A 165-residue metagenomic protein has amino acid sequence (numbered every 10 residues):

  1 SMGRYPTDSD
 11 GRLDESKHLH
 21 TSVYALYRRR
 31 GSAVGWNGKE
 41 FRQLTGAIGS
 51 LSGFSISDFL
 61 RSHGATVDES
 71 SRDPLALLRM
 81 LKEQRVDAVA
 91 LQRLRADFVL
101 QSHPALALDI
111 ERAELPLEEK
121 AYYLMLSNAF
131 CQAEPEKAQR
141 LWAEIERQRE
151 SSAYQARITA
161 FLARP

Functional and structural regions predicted by a protein language model:
S1-D10, A88-E118: A ligand-binding cleft/hinge motif common to bilobed small-molecule-binding domains
S1-Q43, E114-L117: Acidic, polar ligand-binding/catalytic clefts
D14, S62, L75-F98, S102-H103: Short helices/loops that flank or line small-molecule/ion binding pockets
H20-A25, A105-W142, R164: Periplasmic-binding protein-like
G35-S55, D87, E146: Short loop->beta-strand "edge-of-pocket" segments that line small-molecule binding or catalytic clefts across diverse
E40, L44, Q132-E144, R157: Short amphipathic alpha-helical coupling segments at ligand-binding clamshell hinges and other catalytic/signaling
S50, T66-M80, A113-E114: Short beta-strand-to-loop elements that line the ligand-binding cleft of bilobed periplasmic-binding protein-like
S55-D68, L108, W142-P165: Ligand-binding clefts/hinges and TM-proximal coupling segments of bilobed small-molecule sensing domains
